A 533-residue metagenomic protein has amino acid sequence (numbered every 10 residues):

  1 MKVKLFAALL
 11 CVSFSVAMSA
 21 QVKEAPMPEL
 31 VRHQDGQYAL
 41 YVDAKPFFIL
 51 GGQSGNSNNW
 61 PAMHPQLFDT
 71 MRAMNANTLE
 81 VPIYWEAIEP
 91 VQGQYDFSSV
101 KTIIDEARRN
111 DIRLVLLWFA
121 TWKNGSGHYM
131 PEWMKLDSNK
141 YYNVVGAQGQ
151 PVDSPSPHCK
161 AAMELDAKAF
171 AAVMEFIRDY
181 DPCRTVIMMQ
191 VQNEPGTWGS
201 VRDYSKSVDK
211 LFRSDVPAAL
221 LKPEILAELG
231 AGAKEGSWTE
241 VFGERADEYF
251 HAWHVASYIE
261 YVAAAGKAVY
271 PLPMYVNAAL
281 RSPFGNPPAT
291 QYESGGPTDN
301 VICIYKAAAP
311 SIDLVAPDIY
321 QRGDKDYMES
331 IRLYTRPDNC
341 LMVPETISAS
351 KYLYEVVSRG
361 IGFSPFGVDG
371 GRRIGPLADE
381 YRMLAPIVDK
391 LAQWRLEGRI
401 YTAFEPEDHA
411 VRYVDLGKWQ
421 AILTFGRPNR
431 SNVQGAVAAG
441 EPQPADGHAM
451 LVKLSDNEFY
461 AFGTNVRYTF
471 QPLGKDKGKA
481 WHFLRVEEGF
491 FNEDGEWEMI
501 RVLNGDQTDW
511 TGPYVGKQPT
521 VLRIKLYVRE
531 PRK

Functional and structural regions predicted by a protein language model:
K4-F14: Sec-dependent N-terminal signal peptides
A20-N77: N-terminal carbohydrate-binding accessory modules
S57-A73, T290-A308, Y327: Short, acidic/polar
M63-K140, V255-V269: Aromatic-lined substrate-binding rim segments of carbohydrate-active enzymes
I112, Y261-L272, N300-G398: Catalytic-core region of carbohydrate-active enzymes that cleave or remodel glycosidic bonds
N139-I302: Polysaccharide-binding and catalytic clefts of secreted carbohydrate-active enzymes
K351-K475, G489: Aromatic- and carboxylate-lined catalytic core of secreted/periplasmic carbohydrate-active enzymes
S431-P444, A449, N457-K533: C-terminal beta-sandwich/jelly-roll accessory domains of carbohydrate-active enzymes
